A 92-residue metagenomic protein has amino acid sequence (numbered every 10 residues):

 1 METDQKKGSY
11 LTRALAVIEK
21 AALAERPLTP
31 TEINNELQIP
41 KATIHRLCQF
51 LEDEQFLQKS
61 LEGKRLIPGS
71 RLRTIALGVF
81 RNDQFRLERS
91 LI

Functional and structural regions predicted by a protein language model:
M1-N82: N-terminal helix-turn-helix
N82-I92: Amphipathic alpha-helical dimerization/coiled-coil segments that flank or bridge DNA-binding/regulatory modules
